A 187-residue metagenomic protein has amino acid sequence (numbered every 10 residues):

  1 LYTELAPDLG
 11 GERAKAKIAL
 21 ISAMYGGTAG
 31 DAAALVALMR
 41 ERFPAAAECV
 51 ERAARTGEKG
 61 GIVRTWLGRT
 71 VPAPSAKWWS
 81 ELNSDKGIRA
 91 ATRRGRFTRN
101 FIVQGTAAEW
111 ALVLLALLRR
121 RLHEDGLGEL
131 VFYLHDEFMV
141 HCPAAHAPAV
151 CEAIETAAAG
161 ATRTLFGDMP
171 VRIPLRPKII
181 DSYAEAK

Functional and structural regions predicted by a protein language model:
L1-Y133, A144, R172, R176-K187: Conserved catalytic core of nucleic-acid polymerases
D125-G126, L165-G167: Short helix-capping segments at alpha-helix termini
F138-E155: Catalytic palm subdomain of template-directed nucleic-acid polymerases, centered on the conserved carboxylate motif
T156-F166: A common structural junction motif
